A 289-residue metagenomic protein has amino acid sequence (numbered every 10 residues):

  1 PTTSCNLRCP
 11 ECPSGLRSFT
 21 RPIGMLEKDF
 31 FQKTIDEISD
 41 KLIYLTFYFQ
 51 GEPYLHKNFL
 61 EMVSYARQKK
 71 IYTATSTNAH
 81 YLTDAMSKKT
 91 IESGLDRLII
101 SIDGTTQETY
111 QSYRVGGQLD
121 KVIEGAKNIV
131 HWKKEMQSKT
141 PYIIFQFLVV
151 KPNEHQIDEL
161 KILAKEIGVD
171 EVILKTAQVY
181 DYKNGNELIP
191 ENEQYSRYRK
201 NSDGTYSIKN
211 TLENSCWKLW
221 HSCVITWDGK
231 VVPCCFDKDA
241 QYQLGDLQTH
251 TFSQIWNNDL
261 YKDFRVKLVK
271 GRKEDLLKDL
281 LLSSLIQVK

Functional and structural regions predicted by a protein language model:
P1-R97, E108, S112, G116-E124: Conserved alpha-helical substructure of the radical SAM core
E11, F59, M86-S87, S112 (+3 more regions): Short aromatic-enriched loop/helix-cap "lid" or pocket-rim segments at secondary-structure transitions that line
C12, L16-F19, C223, Q241-Y242 (+1 more regions): Cys/His-rich zinc-coordinating "finger/knuckle" motifs
D40-Y48, R67-A74, E92-I102, D120-P190 (+2 more regions): Conserved C-terminal portion of the radical SAM core fold that forms the substrate/S-adenosylmethionine-binding
K57, C234-C235: Short linear motifs in exposed loops
D103-Q107: A glycine-centered beta->alpha junction motif in the catalytic cores of kinase/phosphotransferase enzymes
H131-S138, Y142, E166-I167, V172-I173 (+4 more regions): C-terminal accessory region of radical SAM enzymes
